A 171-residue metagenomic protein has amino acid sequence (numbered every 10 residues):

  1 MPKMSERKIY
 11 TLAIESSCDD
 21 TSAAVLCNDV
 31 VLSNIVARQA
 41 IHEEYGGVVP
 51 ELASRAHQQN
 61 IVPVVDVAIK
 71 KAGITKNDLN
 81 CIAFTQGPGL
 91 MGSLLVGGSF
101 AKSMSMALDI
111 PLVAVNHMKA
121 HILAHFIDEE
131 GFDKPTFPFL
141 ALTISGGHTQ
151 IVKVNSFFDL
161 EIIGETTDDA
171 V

Functional and structural regions predicted by a protein language model:
M1-V171: Short acidic/glycine-rich loops and adjacent helix/strand connectors that line catalytic pockets where negatively
